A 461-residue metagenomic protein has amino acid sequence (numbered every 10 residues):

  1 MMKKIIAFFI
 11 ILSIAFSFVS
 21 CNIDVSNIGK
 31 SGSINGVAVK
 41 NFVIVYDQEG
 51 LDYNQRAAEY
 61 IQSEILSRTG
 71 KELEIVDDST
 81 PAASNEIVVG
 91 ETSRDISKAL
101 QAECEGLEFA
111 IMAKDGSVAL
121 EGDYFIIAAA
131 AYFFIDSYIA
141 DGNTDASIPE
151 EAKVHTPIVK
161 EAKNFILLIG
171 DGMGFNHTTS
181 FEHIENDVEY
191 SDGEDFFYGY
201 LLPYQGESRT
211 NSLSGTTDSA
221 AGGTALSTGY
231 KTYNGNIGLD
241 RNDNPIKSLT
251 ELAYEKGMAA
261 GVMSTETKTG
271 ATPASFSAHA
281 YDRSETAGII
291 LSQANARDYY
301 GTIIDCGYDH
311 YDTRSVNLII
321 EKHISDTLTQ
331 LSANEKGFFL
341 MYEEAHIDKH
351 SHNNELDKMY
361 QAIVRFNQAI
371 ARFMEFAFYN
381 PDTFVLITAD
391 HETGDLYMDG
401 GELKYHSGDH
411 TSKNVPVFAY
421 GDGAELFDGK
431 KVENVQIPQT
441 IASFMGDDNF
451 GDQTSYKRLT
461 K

Functional and structural regions predicted by a protein language model:
M1-I5: Positively charged n-region of N-terminal signal peptides that target proteins for export
V19-S20: C-terminal motif of bacterial Sec signal peptides marking the signal peptidase cleavage site
D24-I158: Solvent-exposed alpha-helical segments and adjacent loops that form catalytic or protein-interaction surfaces
K40-N41, K71, A83-N85, G116 (+7 more regions): Loop/turn elements at helix/coil->beta-strand transitions in domains of secreted/extracellular proteins
D47, G90, L168, M263 (+6 more regions): Generic beta-strand/beta-sheet core signal
E72-D78, D240, D309-H323: Functional beta-strand-loop-alpha-helix junction segments that form "active/interaction loops" within catalytic
E150, H155-T313, N367, E392-K461: N-terminal catalytic scaffold of extracellular/periplasmic and nuclease hydrolases that process anionic headgroups
G270-A278, I324-L328, S332-R372: Active-site His/acidic residue clusters
